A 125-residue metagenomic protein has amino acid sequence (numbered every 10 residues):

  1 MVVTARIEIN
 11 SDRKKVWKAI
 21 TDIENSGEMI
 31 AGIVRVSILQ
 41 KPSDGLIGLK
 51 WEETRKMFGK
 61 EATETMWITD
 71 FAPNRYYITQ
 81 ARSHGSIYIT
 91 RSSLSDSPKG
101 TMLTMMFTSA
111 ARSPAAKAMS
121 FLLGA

Functional and structural regions predicted by a protein language model:
M1-S43: Hydrophobic ligand-binding cavity/cleft-lining segments
T4-R6, T63-T65, I89-R91, T104: Well-ordered beta-strand positions in beta-sheet-rich domains
I7, G27-V34, K56, T69 (+1 more regions): Flexible, active-site-adjacent loop/turn segments at secondary-structure boundaries
I7-E8, D22-E24, L46-K50, I89-P98: Short, mixed-charge, low-aromatic patches
I9, R55, F107-S109: Hydrophobic beta-strand positions in extracellular immunoglobulin-like domains
S11, L46, T63, Y88-I89 (+1 more regions): Residues that form or flank phosphate/diphosphate-binding pockets in enzymes that use nucleotide phosphates
S37-S86, S97-M102: Glycine-rich portal/gate segments that line the openings of hydrophobic small-molecule binding cavities
R82-A125: Beta-strand/loop substructures that line and gate deep hydrophobic ligand-binding cavities in soluble
